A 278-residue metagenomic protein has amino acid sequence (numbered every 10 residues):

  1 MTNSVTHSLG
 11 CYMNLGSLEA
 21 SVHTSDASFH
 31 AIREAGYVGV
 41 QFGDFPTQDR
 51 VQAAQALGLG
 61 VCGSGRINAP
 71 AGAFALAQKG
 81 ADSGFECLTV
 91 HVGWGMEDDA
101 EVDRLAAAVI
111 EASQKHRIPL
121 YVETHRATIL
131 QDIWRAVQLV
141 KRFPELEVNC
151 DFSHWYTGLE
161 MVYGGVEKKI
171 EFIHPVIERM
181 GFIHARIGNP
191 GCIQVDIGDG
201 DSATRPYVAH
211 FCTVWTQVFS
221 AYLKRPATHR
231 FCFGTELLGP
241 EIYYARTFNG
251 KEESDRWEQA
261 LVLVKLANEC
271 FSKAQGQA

Functional and structural regions predicted by a protein language model:
M1-S83, K265-A278: N-terminal pre-domain/capping segments
N3-L15, V40-F42, L59-G65, L88-V90 (+4 more regions): Hydrophobic faces of well-ordered beta-strands that scaffold small-molecule active sites in alpha/beta enzyme cores
M13-L15, D44-P46, I67, V92-M96 (+5 more regions): Active-site-proximal loop/turn and secondary-structure-junction residues that shape catalytic pockets, frequently
H23, Q78, E101-A108, I133-W134 (+3 more regions): Charged helix-capping and loop-helix junction motifs
G60-V148, T157: Active-site acidic/histidine proton-transfer and metal-coordination neighborhood in alpha/beta enzyme cores
K115-D201: Acidic/histidine-rich catalytic cores of soluble enzymes
K168-E171, Y207-T228: A short, acidic, amphipathic alpha-helical segment used as a generic capping/interface helix at domain edges
G239-A278: Aromatic-rich peripheral "rim/lid" segments of glycoside hydrolase catalytic domains that contact and position glycan
